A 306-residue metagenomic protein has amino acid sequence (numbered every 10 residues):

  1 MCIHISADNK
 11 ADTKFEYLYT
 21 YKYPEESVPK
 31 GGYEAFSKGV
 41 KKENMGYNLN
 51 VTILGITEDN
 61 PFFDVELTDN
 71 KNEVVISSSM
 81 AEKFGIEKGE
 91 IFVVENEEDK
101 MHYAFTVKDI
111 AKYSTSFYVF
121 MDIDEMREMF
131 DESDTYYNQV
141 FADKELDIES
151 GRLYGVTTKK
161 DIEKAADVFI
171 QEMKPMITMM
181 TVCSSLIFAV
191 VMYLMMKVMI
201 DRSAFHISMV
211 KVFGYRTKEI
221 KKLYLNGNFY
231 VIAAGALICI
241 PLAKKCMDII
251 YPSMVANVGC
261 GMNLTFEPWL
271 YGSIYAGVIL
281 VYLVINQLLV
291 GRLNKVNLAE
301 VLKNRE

Functional and structural regions predicted by a protein language model:
M1, K174-L194, N228-C239, L270 (+3 more regions): Alpha-helical transmembrane segments of integral membrane proteins
M1-E90, V94-N96: Juxtamembrane segments of multi-pass membrane proteins
S6-D8, S150-Y193, V198-R202, M209 (+2 more regions): Peri-transmembrane interface segments
T13-F15, T57, I110-K144: Small-residue transmembrane helix packing/gating motifs
I207, F213: Conserved phosphate/oxyanion-binding catalytic-loop motifs
G214, E219-I220: Glycine/proline-centered hinge or cleavage motifs at structural transition points of membrane proteins
K222, A234-E300: Short helix-loop junctions at transmembrane helix boundaries
